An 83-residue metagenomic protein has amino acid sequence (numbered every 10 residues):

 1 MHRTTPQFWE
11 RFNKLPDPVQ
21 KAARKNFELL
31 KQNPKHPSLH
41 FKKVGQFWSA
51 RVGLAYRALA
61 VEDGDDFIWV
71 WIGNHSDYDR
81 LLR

Functional and structural regions predicted by a protein language model:
M1-R3, K14, K21, V52-R83: Enriched for short, Lys/Arg-rich terminal
R3-N13, L39-G45, R83: Basic nucleic-acid-binding interfaces
E10, P34-L39, G73-S76: Residue-level signal for pocket-adjacent positions within structured domains
F12, P16, F27: Short amphipathic alpha-helical/adjacent loop interface patches that line ligand and macromolecule-binding sites
D17-Q20, K35: Alpha-helix boundary/capping and short turn/kink residues
Q20, R24-E28: Short, well-structured alpha-helical segments
F27-V52: A short, surface-exposed loop/turn module that caps and links secondary-structure elements
